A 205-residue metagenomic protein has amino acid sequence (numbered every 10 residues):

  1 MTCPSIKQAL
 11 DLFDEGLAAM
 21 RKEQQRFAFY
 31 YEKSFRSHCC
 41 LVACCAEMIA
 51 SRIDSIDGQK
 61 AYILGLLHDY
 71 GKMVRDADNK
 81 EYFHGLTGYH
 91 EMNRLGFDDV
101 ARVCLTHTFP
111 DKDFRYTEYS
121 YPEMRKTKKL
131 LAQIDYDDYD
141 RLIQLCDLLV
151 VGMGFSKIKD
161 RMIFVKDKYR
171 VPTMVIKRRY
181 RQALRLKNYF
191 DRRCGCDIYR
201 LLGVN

Functional and structural regions predicted by a protein language model:
M1-F83: Acidic/His-rich, divalent-metal-binding segments that scaffold phosphate/diphosphate chemistry
C3, C39-C40, C44-C45, C104 (+2 more regions): Generic recognition of cysteine residues
K7-D11, E15-K22, P122-A132, D137 (+4 more regions): Polar/charged alpha-helical tracts
A28-F29, R52-V165: Divalent metal-dependent catalytic cores for phosphoryl transfer on phosphate-bearing substrates
V171-N205: Charged phosphate-binding loop/patch that engages nucleotide di/tri-phosphates or the phosphate backbone of nucleic
